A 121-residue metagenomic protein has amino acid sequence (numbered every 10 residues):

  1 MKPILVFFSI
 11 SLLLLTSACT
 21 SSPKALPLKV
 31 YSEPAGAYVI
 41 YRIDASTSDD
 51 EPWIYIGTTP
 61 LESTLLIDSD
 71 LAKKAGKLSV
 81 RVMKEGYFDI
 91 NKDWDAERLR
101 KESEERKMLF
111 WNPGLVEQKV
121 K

Functional and structural regions predicted by a protein language model:
M1-I4: Positively charged n-region of N-terminal signal peptides that target proteins for export
V6-F7, A75: Hydrophobic alpha-helical segments and their boundary regions
F7-T16: Bacterial N-terminal signal peptides
C19-K121: Short loop/turn and low-complexity linker motifs enriched in small/turn-promoting residues
